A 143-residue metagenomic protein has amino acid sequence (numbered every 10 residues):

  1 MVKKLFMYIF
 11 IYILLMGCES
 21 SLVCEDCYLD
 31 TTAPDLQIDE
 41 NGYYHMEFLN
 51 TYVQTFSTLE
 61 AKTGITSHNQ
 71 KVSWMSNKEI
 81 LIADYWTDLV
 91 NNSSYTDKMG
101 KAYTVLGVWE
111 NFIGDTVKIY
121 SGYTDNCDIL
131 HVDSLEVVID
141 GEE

Functional and structural regions predicted by a protein language model:
M1-E19: Sec-dependent bacterial lipoprotein signal peptides
L15-H45: Bacterial Sec-dependent N-terminal signal peptides
E40-S67, V72, V105, I119: Beta-strand-rich structural segments
Q70-E79, I129-S134, I139: Short, well-ordered beta-strand segments
I80-V90: Short beta-strand and strand-turn-strand segments in soluble, beta-rich domains
T96-T104: Glycine-centered loop-to-beta-strand initiation motif
V108-I113: Short, surface-exposed loop/turn segments at beta-strand-coil junctions that are enriched for proline with nearby
I119-I129: Enriched for extracellular/lumenal, surface-exposed ectodomains of secreted and cell-surface proteins
